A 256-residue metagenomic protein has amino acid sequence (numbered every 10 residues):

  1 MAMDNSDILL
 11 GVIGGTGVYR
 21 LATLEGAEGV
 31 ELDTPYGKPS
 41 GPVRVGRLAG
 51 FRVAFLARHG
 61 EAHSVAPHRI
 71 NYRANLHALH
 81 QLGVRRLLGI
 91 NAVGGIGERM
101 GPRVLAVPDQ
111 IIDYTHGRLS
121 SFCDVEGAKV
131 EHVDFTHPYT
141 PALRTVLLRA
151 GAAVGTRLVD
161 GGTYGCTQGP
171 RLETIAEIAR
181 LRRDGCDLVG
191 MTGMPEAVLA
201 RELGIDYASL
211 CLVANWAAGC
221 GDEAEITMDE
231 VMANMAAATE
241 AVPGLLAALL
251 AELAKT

Functional and structural regions predicted by a protein language model:
A2-T136: Metabolite-binding pocket within alpha/beta catalytic cores that recognizes anionic/polar moieties
L76, I178, M194-A197: Generic hydrophobic/aromatic pocket-lining and core-packing "Φ" positions
H80-G83, R182, R201: Non-catalytic positions within long, well-ordered alpha-helices that form the structural scaffold/packing of enzyme
R85-R86, D187, D206: Short acidic/polar active-site loop segments enriched in Thr and Asp
H137-R182: Active-site rim beta-loop-alpha module in soluble metabolic enzymes
M191-D229: Zn-dependent metallopeptidase/amidohydrolase metal-coordination segment
A217-T256: His/Asp/Glu-rich mid-to-C-terminal helical/loop segments that flank catalytic regions of hydrolases
